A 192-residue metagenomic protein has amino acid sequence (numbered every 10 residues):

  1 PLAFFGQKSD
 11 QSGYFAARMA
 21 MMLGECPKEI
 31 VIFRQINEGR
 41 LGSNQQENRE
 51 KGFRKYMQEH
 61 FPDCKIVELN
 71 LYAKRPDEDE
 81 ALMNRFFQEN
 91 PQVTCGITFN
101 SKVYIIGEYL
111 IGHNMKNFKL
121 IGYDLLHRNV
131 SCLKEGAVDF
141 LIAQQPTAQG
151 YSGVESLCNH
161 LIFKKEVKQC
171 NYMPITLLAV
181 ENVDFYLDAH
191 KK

Functional and structural regions predicted by a protein language model:
P1-Q11, L126-K134: Flexible loop/hinge segments that line or gate small-molecule binding clefts
L2, T94-C95, D139: Conserved acidic residues
L2-A3, E29-L41: Short beta-strand segments enriched in small/hydrophobic residues
F5-I30, Q145-I162: Hydrophobic alpha-helical segments within soluble ligand-binding/sensing domains
S12-A16, S43-C64, E78, L82 (+2 more regions): Short, solvent-exposed amphipathic alpha-helices that sit in or adjacent to ligand/effector-binding or catalytic
F33-Q35, I97, L178: Short hydrophobic segments within beta-strands
R40-L41, M57-H60, Q145-K192: Hinge/cleft segment of the Venus flytrap/periplasmic-binding protein
F53, V67, L71-R128: Hydrophobic alpha-helical
